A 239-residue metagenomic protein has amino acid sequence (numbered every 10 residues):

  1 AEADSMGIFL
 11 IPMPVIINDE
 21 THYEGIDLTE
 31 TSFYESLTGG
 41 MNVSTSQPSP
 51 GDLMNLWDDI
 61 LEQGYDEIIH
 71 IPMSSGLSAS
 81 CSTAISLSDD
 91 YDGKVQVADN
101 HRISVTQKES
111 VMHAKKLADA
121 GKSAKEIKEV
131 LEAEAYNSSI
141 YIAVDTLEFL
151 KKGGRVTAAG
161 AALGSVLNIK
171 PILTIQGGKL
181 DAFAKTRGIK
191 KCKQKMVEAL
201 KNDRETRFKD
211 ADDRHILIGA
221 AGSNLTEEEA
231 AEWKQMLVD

Functional and structural regions predicted by a protein language model:
A1-D52: N-terminal glycine-rich anion-binding loop in soluble enzyme alpha/beta folds
A1-E20, Q63, E67, G76 (+3 more regions): Mixed-charge interfacial surface used for oligomerization/domain docking and macromolecular partner engagement
T31-G39, N55, I189-A199: Short alpha-helical interface patches
E35-G40, W57-D58, K115-L117, V144: A general structural signal for short secondary-structure boundary/capping elements
N55-Q63: Short, well-structured alpha-helical segments in soluble
